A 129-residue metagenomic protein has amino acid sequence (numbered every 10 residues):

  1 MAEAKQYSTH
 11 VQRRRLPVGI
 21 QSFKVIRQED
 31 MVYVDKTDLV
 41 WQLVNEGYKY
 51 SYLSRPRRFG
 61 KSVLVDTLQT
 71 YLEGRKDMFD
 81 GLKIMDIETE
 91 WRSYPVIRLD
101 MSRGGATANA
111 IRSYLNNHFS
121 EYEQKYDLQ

Functional and structural regions predicted by a protein language model:
M1-Q129: Phosphate-binding site recognition
